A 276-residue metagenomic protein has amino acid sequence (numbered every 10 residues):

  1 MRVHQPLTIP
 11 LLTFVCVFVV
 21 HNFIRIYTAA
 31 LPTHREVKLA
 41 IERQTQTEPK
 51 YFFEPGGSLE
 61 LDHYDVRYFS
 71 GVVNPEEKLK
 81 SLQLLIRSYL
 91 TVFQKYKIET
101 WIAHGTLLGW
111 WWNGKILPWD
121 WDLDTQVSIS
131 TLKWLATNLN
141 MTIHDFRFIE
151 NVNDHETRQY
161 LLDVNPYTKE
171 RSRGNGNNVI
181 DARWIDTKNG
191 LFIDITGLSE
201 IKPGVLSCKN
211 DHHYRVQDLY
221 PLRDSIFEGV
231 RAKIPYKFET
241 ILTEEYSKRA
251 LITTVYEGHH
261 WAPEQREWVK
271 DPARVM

Functional and structural regions predicted by a protein language model:
R2-E99, K115-W119, I129-M276: The feature captures the alpha-helical scaffold/lid subdomain characteristic of nucleotidyltransferase
K97-W111: Short gly/ser-rich loop at a beta-strand->alpha-helix junction or flexible surface loop bordering the NTP-binding
